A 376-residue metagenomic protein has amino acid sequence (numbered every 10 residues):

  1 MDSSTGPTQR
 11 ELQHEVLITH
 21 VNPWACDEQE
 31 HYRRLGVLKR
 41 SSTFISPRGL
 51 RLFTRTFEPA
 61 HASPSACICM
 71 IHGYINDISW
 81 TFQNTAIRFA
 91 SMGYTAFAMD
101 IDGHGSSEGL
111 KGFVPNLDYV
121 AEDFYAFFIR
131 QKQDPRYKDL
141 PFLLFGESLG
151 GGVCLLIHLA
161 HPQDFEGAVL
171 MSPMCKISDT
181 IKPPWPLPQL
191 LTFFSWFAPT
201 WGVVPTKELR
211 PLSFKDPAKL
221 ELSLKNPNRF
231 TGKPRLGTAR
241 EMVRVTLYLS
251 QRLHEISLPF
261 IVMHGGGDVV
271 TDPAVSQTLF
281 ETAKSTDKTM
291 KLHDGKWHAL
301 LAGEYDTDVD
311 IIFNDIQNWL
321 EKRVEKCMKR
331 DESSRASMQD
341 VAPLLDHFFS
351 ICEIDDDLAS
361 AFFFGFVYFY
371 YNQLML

Functional and structural regions predicted by a protein language model:
M1-A60, D331, S350-D355, A359-G365 (+1 more regions): An N-terminal hydrophobic leader/cap segment in hydrolases
Y74-A86: The serine-hydrolase catalytic nucleophile loop
I78, H104-L140, D306-I311: Catalytic nucleophile-loop/oxyanion-hole region of alpha/beta-hydrolase and closely related hydrolase-like folds
A86-E108: Conserved alpha/beta-hydrolase
E147-R235: Alpha/beta-hydrolase-fold enzymes
I256, V262-H264, D268: Short beta-strand/loop motif that positions the catalytic acidic residue of the alpha/beta-hydrolase fold
L258, D272-E281: Short alpha-helix in the alpha/beta-hydrolase fold that links the catalytic acid
D294-L376: Catalytic active-site module of serine/aspartate enzymes centered on a nucleophile-bearing elbow/loop
